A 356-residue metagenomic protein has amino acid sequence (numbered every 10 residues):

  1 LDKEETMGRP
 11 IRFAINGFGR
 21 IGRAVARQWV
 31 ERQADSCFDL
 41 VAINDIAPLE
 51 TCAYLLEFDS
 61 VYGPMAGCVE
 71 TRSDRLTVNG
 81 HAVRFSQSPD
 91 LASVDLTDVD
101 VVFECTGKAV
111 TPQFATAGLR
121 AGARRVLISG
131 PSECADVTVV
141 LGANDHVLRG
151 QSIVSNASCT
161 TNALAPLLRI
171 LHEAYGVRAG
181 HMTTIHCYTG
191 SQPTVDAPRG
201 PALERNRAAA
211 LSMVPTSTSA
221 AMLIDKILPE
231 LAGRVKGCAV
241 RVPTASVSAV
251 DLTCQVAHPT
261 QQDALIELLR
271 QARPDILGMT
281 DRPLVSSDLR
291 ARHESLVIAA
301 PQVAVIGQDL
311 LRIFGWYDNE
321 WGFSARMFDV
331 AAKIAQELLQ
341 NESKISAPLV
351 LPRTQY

Functional and structural regions predicted by a protein language model:
D2-N206, V305, D329, N341: N-terminal Rossmann-like NAD(P) cofactor-binding subdomain of oxidoreductases, focused on the glycine-rich
G8-P10, G237, A249, T253-Y356: C-terminal active-site/capping subdomain that shapes the small-molecule cofactor and substrate pocket of enzyme
A157-S158, M213-P215, Y317: Hydrophobic alpha-helical scaffolding
A174, I227, R241-T244: Short, conserved, surface-exposed binding loops centered on an aromatic residue
Y175-G180, G190, A208, S219 (+2 more regions): Short gly/pro-enriched beta-turn/loop segments at secondary-structure junctions
R199, L203-S212, T244-Q255: Glycine-rich phosphate/diphosphate-binding loops and the adjacent beta-loop-alpha structural elements that coordinate
A220-L231: Short amphipathic alpha-helix segments
P229-A239: A structural supersecondary motif
